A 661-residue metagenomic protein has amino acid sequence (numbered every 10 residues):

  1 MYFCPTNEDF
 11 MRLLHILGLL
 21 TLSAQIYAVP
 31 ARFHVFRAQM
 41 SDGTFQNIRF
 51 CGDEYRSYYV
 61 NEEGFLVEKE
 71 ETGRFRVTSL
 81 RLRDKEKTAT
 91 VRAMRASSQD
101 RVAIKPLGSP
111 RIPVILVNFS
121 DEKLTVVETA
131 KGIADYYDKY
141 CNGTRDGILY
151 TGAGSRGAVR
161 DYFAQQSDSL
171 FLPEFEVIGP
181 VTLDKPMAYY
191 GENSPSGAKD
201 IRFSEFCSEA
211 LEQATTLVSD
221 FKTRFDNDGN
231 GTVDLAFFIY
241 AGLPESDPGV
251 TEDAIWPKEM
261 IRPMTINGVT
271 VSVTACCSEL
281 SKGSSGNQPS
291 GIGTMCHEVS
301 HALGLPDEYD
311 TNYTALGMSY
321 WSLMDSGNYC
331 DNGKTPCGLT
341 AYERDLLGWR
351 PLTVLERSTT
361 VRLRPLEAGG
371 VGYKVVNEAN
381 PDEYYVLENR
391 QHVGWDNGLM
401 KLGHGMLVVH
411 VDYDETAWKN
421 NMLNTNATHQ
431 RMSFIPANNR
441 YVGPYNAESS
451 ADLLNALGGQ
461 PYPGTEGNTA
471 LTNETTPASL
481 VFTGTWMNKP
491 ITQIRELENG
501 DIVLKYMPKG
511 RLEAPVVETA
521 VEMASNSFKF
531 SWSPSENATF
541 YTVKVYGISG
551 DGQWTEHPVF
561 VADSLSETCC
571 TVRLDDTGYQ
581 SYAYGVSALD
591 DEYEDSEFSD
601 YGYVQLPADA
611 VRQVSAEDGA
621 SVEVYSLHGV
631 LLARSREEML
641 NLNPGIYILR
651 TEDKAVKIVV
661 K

Functional and structural regions predicted by a protein language model:
C4, F540-Q553, S581-A583, P607-K661: C-terminal outer-membrane/trafficking sorting elements
Y27-P106, T353: N-terminal prosegments of processed precursors
R32, M40, T125, R145-L170 (+2 more regions): Non-catalytic C-terminal accessory/binding modules of secreted extracellular proteins
T90-L339, E343-G348, G394, A417-N420 (+3 more regions): Active-site-proximal segment of zinc-dependent metalloprotease catalytic domains
N526-A538: Conserved aromatic anchor
T542-G578: Recognizes extended acidic, P/S/T-rich segments that occur within or adjacent to Ig-like beta-sandwich modules
L574-E594: Beta-strand-rich modules
L589-P607: Extracellular fibronectin type III
